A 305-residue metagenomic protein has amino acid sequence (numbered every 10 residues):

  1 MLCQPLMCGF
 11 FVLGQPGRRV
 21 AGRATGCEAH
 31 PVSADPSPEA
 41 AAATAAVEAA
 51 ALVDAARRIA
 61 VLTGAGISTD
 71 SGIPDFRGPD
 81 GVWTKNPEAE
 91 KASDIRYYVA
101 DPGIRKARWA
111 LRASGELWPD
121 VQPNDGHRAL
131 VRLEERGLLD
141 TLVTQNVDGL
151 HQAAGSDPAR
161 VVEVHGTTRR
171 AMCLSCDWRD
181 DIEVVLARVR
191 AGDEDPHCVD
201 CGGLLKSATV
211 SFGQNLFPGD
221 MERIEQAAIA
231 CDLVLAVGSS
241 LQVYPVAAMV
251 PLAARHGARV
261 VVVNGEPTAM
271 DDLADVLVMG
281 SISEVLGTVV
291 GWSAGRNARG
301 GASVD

Functional and structural regions predicted by a protein language model:
L2, L6, F10-D305: Conserved catalytic core of sirtuin-type NAD+-dependent deacylases
